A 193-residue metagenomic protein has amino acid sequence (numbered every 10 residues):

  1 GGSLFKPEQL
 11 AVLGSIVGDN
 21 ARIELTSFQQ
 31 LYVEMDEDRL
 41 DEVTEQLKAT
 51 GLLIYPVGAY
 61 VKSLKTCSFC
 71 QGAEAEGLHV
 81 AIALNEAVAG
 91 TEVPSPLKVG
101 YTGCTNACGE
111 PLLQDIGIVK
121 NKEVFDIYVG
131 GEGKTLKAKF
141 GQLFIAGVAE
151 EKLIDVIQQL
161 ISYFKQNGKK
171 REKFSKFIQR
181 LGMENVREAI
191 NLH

Functional and structural regions predicted by a protein language model:
G1-F5, M35-D36, G72-E76, I145-K152 (+2 more regions): Catalytic cores of large soluble enzymes that bind and process phosphate-bearing ligands
G1-K122, D126: Small-residue-enriched alpha-helical segments and adjacent helix-cap loops that form tight helix-helix packing
I16, Q46, A87, V156 (+3 more regions): Residues that form generic nucleotide/phosphate-binding pockets
T66-F69, K120, Q142, K176-R180: Generic structural "secondary-structure junction" signal
A73, A107, K134-T135, V186: Short, electropositive, low-hydrophobicity segments enriched in small/polar residues
L112-K173, R187: Mobile "lid/hinge" segments at catalytic clefts and subdomain interfaces of large enzymes
F174-N191: Short, highly charged C-terminal tails/helix-capping segments
